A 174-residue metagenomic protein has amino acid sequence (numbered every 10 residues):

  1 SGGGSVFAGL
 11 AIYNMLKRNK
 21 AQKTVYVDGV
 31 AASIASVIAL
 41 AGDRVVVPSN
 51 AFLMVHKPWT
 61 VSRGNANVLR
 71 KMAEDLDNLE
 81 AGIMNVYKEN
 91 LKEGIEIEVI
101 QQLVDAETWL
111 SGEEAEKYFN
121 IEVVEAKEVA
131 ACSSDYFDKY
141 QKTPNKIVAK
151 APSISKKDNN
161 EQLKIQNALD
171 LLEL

Functional and structural regions predicted by a protein language model:
S1-I34, A41-L174: N-terminal organellar transit peptides
